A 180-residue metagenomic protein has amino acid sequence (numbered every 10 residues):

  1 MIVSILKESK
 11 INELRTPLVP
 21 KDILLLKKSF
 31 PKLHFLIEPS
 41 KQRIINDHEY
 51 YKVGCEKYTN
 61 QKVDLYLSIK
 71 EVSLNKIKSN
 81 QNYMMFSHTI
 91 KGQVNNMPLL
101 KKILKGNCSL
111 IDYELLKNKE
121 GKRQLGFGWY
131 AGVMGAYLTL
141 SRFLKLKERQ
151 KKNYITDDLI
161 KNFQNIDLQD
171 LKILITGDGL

Functional and structural regions predicted by a protein language model:
I2, L74-K172: Glycine/serine-rich phosphate-binding loop and adjoining beta1-alpha1 elements at the start of nucleotide-handling
I2-K102, G106: An N-terminal-biased, well-structured beta-alpha scaffold segment characteristic of Rossmann-like dinucleotide-binding
S4, G132, G177-G179: Glycine-centered flexibility sites
I11-S40, R149-L180: Glycine-rich phosphate/diphosphate-binding loop of Rossmann-like nucleotide-binding domains
Y51, W129, L174-T176: Generic detector of intrinsically disordered, low-complexity, polar/charged segments
